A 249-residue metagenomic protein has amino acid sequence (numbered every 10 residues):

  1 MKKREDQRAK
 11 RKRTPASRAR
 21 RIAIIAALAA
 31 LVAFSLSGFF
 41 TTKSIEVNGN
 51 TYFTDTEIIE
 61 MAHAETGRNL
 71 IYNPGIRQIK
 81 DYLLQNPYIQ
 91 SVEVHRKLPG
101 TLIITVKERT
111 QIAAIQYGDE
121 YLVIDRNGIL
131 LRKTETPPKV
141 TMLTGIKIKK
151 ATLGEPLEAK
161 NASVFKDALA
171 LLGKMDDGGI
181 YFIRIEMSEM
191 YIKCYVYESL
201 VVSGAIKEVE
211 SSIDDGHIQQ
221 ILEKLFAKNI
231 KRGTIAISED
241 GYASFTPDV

Functional and structural regions predicted by a protein language model:
M1-S35, F40-K43, T56-N69, R77-D81 (+2 more regions): Charged, solvent-exposed interaction patches on well-folded alpha/beta domains that mediate macromolecular contacts
